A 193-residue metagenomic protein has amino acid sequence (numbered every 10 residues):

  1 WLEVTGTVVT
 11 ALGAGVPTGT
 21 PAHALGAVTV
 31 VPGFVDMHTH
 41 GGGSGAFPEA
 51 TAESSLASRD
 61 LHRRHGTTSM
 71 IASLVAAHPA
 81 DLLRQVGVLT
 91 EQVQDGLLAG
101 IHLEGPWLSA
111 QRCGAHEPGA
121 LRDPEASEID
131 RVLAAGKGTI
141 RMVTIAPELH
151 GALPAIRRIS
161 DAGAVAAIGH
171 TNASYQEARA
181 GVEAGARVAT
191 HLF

Functional and structural regions predicted by a protein language model:
W1-V31: Histidine-rich, glycine-flanked metal-binding segment
T20-P21, L25-A27, Q85-D95, R179-E183: Short amphipathic alpha-helices and their capping/turn segments at secondary-structure boundaries
A27, H38, H62, L103 (+2 more regions): Conserved, mostly hydrophobic/aromatic
V28-D81: Metal-associated gating/positioning segment near the N- to mid-region
G33-M37, M70-A72, A99-E104, R141-V143 (+2 more regions): Hydrophobic faces of well-ordered beta-strands that scaffold small-molecule active sites in alpha/beta enzyme cores
H40, V75-A77, E104-L108, A146-E148 (+2 more regions): Active-site beta-loop-alpha junctions enriched in small/polar residues
R59-T139: Divalent-metal coordination cores built from histidine and acidic residues
D130, A134-F193: Active-site core of metal-dependent hydrolases
